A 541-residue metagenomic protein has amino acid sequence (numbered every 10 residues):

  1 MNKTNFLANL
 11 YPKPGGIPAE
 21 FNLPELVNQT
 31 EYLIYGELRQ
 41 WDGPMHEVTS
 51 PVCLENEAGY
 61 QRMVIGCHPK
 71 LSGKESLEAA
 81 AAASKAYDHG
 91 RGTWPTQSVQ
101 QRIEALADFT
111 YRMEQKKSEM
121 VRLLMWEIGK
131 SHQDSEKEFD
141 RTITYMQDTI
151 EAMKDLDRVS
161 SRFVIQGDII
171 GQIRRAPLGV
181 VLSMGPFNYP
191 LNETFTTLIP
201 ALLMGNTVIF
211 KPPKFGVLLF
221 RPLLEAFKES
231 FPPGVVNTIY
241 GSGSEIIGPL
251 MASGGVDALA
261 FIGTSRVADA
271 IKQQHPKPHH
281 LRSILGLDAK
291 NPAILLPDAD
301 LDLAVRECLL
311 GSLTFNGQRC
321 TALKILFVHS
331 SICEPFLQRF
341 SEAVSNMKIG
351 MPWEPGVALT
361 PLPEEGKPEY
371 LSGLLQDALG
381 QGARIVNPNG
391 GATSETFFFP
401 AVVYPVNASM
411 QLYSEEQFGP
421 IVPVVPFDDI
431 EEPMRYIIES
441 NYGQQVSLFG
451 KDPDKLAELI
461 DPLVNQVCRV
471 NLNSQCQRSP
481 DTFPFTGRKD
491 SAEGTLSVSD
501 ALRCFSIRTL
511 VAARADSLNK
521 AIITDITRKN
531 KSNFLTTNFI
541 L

Functional and structural regions predicted by a protein language model:
M1-K3, Y60-V64, Q100, S230 (+4 more regions): Conserved C-terminal structural/oligomerization subdomain of aldehyde/semialdehyde dehydrogenase
N2-V64: Hydrophobic face of amphipathic alpha-helices that form TPR/SEL1-like repeat modules and related alpha-solenoid
G36, R102, L124, G205 (+8 more regions): Residue-level signal for inorganic ion chemistry
L54-L156: Glycine-rich loop-to-alpha-helix module at the N-terminal edge of alpha/beta enzyme cores
I65-L71, K85-T93, S183, A293-L296 (+5 more regions): Short, well-ordered beta-strand elements within core beta-sheets of diverse protein domains
Y87, R91, T110-K117, V121 (+19 more regions): Structural signal for hydrophobic packing residues in well-ordered secondary-structure cores of soluble enzyme domains
D155-L303, F427: Rossmann-like NAD(P) dinucleotide-binding subdomain of oxidoreductase/dehydrogenase enzymes
S230-F231, A258, R266-N407, I430-E431 (+3 more regions): ALDH superfamily catalytic-core signature
